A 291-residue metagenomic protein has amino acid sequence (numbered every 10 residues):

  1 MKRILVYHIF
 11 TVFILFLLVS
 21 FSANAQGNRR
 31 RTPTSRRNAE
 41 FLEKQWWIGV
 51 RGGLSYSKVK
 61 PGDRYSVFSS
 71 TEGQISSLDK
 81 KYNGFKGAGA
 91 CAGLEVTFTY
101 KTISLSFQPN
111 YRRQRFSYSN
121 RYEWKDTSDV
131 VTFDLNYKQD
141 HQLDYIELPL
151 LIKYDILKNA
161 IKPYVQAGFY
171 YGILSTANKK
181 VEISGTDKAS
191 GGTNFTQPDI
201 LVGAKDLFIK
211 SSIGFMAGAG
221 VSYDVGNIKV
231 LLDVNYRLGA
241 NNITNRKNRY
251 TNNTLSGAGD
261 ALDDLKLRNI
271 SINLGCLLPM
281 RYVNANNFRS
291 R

Functional and structural regions predicted by a protein language model:
M1-R30, R51, L274-A285, R291: Bacterial Sec-dependent N-terminal signal peptides
A25-A88, P279-R281, R291: Short glycine/proline- and aromatic-enriched beta-strand/turn motifs that initiate or cap beta-hairpins
T32-A39, Y56-K58, Y100-T102, I152-K158 (+4 more regions): Outer-membrane beta-barrel proteins
S35-R36, G84-Q108, H141-L157, F208-F215 (+1 more regions): Outer-membrane beta-barrel transmembrane strands
L42-I48, K101-L105, I146, N159-P163 (+3 more regions): Outer-envelope beta-barrel architecture signal
V50-L54, A90-F98, P109-Y111, L148-Y154 (+4 more regions): Residues on the lipid-exposed face of transmembrane beta-strands in outer-membrane beta-barrel proteins
V59-G87, Q114-Y145, I173-S212, I243-N252 (+2 more regions): Extracellular/periplasm-exposed beta-strand and loop segments of Gram-negative cell-envelope proteins, dominated by
G203-D224, I228-L238, T244-N245: Extended serine/threonine-enriched, polar tracts that run as long, contiguous segments within proteins
